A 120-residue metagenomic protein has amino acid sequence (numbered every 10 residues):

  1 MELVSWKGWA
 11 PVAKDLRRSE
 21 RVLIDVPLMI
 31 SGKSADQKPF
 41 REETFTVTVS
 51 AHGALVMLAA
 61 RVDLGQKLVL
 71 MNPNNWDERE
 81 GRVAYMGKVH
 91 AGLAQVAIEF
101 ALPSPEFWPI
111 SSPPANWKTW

Functional and structural regions predicted by a protein language model:
M1-W120: Structured alpha-helical
